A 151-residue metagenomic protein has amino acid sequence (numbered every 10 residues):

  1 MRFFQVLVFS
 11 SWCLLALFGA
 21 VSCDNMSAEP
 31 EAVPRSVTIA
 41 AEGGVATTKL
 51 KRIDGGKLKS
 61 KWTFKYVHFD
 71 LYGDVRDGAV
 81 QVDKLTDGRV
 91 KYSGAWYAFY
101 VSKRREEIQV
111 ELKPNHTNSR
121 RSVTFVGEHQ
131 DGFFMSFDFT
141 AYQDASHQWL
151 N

Functional and structural regions predicted by a protein language model:
M1-S22: Sec-dependent bacterial lipoprotein signal peptides
L15-A41: Bacterial Sec-dependent N-terminal signal peptides
V45-T47, I53-Q109: Surface-exposed binding patches on compact interaction domains or structured appendages
T48, I108-V110, V123, F137: Hydrophobic residues positioned within well-ordered beta-strands of beta-sheet architectures
K51, E111, V126-E128: Residue-level recognition of well-ordered beta-strand positions that form the cores of beta-sheet-rich folds across
E111-S119: Exposed beta-sheet edge/beta-hairpin loop segments within beta-rich domains
N118-D131: A short beta-strand micro-motif common to beta-rich folds, especially ectodomain repeats
G132-L150: C-terminal edge beta-strand
